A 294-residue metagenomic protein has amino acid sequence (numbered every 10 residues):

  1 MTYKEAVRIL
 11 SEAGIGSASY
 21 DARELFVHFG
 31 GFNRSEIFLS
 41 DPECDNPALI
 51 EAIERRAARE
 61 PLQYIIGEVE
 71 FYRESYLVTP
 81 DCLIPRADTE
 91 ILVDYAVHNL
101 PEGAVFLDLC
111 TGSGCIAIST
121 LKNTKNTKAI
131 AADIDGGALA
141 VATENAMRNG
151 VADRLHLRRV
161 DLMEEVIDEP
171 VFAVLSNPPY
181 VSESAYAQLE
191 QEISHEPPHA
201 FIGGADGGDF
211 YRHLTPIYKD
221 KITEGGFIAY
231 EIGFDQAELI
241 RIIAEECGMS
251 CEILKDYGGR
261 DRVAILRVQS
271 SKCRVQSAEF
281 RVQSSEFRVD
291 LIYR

Functional and structural regions predicted by a protein language model:
M1-S40: Non-catalytic accessory regions of SAM-dependent methyltransferases
I15, T124-N126, M147-A152, K221-E224 (+1 more regions): Short helix-capping segments at alpha-helix termini
L25, R59, T89, I116 (+6 more regions): Residue-level signal for inorganic ion chemistry
V27-N99: Conserved AdoMet
D88-A187: Conserved SAM/SAH cofactor-binding pocket of Class I
P170, V268-R294: Short, basic, low-complexity termini and linkers enriched in Ser/Thr/Gly/Pro that act as targeting/leader peptides
Y180-D209: Mobile active-site "lid"/loop adjacent to the S-adenosyl-L-methionine
A205-L266: Conserved Class I SAM-dependent methyltransferase catalytic core
